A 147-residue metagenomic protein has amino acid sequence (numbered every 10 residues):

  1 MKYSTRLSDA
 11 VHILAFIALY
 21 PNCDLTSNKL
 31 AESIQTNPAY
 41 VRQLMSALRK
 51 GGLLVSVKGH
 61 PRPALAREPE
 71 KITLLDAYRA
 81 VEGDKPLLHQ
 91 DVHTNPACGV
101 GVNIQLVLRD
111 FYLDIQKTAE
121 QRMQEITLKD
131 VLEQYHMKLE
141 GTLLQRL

Functional and structural regions predicted by a protein language model:
M1-I13: Short alpha-helical segments that sit at the start of domains
A18-N22, R67-E68: Short helix-capping/hinge SLiMs at alpha-helix to coil transitions
N28-I34: A short alpha-helical element within helix-turn-helix/winged-helix DNA-binding domains across DNA-binding proteins
M45-G51: Basic amphipathic alpha-helical segments that dock to polyanions
G51-A66: Beta-hairpin "wing" of winged helix-turn-helix
P69-N95: Conserved segment of winged-helix/HTH DNA-binding domains
N95-L147: C-terminal regulatory/oligomerization modules of transcriptional regulators
